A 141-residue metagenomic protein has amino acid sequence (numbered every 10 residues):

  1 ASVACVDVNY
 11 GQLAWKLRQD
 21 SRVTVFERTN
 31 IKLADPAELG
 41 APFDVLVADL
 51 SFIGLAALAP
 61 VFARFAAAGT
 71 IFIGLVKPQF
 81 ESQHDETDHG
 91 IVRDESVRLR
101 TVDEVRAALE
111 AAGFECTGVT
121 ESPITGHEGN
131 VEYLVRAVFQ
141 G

Functional and structural regions predicted by a protein language model:
S2-I53, A57: S-adenosyl-L-methionine
Y10, I31-K32, P78-S82, P123-I124: Short "lid" loop at the C-terminus of a central beta-strand within the Rossmann-like core of SAM-dependent
L13, K77, G129: Residue-level signal for inorganic ion chemistry
A56-I73: A short glycine-rich, Lys/Arg-flanked "PGG" loop and its adjoining helix->strand segment in the class I
P78-D94: Short, glycine-/aromatic-enriched active-site segment of Class I SAM-dependent methyltransferases
V97-A112: Short alpha-helix
F114-I124: Conserved S-adenosyl-L-methionine
I124-G141: Core SAM-dependent methyltransferase catalytic element
